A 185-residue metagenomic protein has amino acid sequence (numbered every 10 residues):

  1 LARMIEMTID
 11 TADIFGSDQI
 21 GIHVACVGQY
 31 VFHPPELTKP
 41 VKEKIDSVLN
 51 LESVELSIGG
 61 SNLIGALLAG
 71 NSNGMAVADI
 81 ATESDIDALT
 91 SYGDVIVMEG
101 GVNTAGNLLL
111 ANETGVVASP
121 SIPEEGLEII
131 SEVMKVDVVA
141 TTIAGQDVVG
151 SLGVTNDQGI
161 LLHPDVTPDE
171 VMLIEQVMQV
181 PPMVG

Functional and structural regions predicted by a protein language model:
R3-G185: The feature marks the mature, well-folded catalytic cores of soluble enzymes
